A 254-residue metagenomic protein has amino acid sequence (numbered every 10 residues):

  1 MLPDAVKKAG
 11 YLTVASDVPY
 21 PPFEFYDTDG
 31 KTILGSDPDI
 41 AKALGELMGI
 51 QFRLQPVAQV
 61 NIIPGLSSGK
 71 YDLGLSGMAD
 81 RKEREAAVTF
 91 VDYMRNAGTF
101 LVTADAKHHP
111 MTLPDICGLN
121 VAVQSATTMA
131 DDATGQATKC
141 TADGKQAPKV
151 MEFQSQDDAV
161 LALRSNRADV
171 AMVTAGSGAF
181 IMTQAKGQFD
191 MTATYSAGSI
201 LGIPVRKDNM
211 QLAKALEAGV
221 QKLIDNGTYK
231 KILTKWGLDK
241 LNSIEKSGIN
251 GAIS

Functional and structural regions predicted by a protein language model:
M1, T128-K145, M191, Q221-S254: Ligand-binding clefts/hinges and TM-proximal coupling segments of bilobed small-molecule sensing domains
M1-G74, N226: Extracytoplasmic small-molecule ligand-binding "clamshell" domains of the periplasmic binding protein/Venus flytrap
P21, I33-E46, M78, A97-S155 (+2 more regions): Bilobed "Venus flytrap"/periplasmic-binding protein-like clamshell domains and structurally analogous long
P38-D39, E46, A106, P114 (+3 more regions): Extended ligand-binding regions for polar small-molecule ligands
K42, Q51-D115: Acidic, polar ligand-binding/catalytic clefts
R53-P64, H108-H109, A147-L161, S199: Short helix-initiation/N-cap motifs at beta->coil->alpha
M78-E85, T134-Q136, R164-A197: A ligand-binding cleft/hinge motif common to bilobed small-molecule-binding domains
R95-V102, T183-E217, Q221, L238-S254: Periplasmic-binding protein-like
